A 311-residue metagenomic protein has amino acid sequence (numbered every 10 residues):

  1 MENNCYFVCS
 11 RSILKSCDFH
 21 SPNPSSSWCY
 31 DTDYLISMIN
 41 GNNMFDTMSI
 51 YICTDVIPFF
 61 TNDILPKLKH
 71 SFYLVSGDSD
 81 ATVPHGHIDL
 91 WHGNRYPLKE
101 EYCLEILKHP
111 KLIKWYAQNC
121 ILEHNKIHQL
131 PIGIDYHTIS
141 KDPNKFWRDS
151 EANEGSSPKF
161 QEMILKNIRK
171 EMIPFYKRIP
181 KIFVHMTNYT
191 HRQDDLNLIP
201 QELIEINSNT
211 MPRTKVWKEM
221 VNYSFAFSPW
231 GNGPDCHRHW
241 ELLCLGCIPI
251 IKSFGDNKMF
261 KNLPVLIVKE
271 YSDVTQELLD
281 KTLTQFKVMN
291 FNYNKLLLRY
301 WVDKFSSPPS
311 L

Functional and structural regions predicted by a protein language model:
M1-I267, S272-L311: Nucleotide-sugar donor-binding catalytic core of glycosyltransferases
